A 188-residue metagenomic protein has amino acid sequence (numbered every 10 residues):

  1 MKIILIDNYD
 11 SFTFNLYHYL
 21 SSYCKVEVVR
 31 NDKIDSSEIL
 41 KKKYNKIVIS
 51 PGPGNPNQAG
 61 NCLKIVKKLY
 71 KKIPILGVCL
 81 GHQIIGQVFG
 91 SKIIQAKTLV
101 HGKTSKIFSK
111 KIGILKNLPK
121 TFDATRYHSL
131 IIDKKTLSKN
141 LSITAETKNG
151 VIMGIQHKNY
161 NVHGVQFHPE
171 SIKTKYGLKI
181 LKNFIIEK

Functional and structural regions predicted by a protein language model:
M1-I4: Extreme N-terminal starter segment of soluble prokaryotic enzymes
T13: Active-site-adjacent helical/loop segments in soluble small-molecule enzymes
Y17-K25: Two-component/phosphorelay signaling modules centered on CheY-like receiver
V26-N31: Short hydrophobic/Thr-rich beta-strand motif most characteristic of the beta2 strand and flanking loop of CheY-like
I34-Y44, T136: Short amphipathic alpha-helix with an adjacent loop that forms part of the alpha/beta core around
K41-N117, T121-D123, L181-K182: Cysteine-nucleophile active-site neighborhood
G113-Y160: Catalytic beta-strand/loop cores that center a nucleophilic Ser/Cys/Thr and support acyl-enzyme chemistry
P169-K188: Acyltransferase
